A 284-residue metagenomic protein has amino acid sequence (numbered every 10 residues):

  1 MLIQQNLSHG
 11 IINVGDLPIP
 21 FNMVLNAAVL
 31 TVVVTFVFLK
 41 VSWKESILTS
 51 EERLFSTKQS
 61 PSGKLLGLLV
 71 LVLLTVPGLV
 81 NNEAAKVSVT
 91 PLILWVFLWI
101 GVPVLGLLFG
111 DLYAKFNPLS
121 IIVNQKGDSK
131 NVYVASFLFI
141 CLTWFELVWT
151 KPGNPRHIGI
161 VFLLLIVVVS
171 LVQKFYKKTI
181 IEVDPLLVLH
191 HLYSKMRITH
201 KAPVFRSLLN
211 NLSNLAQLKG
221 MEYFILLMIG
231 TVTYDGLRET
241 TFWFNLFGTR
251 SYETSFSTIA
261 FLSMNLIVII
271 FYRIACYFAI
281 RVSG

Functional and structural regions predicted by a protein language model:
L2-L208, Q217-G220, Y234-R238: Transmembrane-helix bundle segments that line or gate the permeation/cavity pathway in multi-pass membrane proteins
I100-V104, V167, I225, I229 (+2 more regions): Hydrophobic, lipid-facing residues on alpha-helical transmembrane segments of integral membrane proteins
K130-S136, E222-I225, Y277-G284: Interfacial and helix-entry/exit segments of alpha-helical transmembrane bundles in multi-pass inner-membrane proteins
V204-I229, T249-N265: Membrane-water interface at loop-to-transmembrane-helix junctions
Y234-G284: Long, well-ordered mid-to-C-terminal structural blocks that present hydrophobic/aromatic surfaces
